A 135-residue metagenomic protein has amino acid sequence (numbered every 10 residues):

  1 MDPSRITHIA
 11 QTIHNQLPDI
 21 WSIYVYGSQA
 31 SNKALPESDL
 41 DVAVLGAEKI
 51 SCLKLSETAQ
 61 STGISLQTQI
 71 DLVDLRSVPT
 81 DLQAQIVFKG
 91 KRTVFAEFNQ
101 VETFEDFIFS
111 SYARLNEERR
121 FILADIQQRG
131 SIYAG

Functional and structural regions predicted by a protein language model:
M1-S22, A30-N32, A47-G135: Catalytic core of pol beta-like nucleotidyltransferases
Y26-S38: Short edge beta-strands and adjacent turn/loop segments
D39-D41, D71: Acidic active-site catalytic centers that drive phospho-/nucleotidyl reactions and related ester hydrolyses
A43-L45: Short hydrophobic/aromatic beta-strand micro-patches that form the beta-sheet surface supporting nucleotide- or nucleic
